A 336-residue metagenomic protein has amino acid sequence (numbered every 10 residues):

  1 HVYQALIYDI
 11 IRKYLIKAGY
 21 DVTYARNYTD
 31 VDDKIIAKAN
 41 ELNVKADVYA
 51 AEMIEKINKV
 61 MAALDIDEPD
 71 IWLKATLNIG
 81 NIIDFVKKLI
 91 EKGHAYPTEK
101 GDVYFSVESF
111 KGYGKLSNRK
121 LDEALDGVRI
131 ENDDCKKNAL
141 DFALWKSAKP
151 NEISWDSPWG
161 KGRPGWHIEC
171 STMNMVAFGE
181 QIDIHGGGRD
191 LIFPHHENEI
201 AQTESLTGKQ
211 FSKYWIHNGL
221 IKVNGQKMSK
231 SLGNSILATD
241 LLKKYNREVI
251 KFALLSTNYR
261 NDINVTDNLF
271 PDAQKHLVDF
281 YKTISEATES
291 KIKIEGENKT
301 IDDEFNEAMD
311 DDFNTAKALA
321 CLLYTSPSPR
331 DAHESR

Functional and structural regions predicted by a protein language model:
H1, Y8-I10, T23, K59 (+1 more regions): Alpha-helical recognition segments enriched in aromatics with Gly/Pro capping that present substrate-recognition
H1-D67: N-terminal, positively charged nucleic-acid-binding surface of large information/translation enzymes
Y28-D32, M53-I57, D67-I82, K100-E108: Short, glycine/charge-rich beta-strand/loop segments that flank catalytic centers and engage negatively charged groups
N234, N298-D302, A318-C321: N-terminal alpha-helical segment
L241-L242, L269-D272, E297, D310-A318: Secondary-structure capping and boundary motifs in well-ordered enzyme cores
S285-D303: Short, glycine- and charge-enriched coil/turn segments that flank and shape catalytic ligand pockets
Y324-P329: Conserved small/polar residues in nucleotide/adenosyl-binding loops
